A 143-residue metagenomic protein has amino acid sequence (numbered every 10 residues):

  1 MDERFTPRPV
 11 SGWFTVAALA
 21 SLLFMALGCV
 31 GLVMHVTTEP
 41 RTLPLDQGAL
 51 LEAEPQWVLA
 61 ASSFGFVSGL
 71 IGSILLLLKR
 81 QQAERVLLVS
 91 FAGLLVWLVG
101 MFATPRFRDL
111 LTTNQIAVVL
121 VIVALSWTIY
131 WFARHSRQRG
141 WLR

Functional and structural regions predicted by a protein language model:
M1-R143: Topology signature of small-to-medium multi-pass alpha-helical membrane proteins
